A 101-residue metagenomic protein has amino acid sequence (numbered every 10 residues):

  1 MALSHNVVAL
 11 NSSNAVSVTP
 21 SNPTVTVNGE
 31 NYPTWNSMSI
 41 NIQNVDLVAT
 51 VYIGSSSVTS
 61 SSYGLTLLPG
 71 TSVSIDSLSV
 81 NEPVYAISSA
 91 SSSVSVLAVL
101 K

Functional and structural regions predicted by a protein language model:
M1-V18, L97-K101: Short, intrinsically disordered N-terminal pre-domain segments
A9-W35: Surface-exposed ligand/attachment interfaces on beta-rich extracellular proteins
A15, S37-S39, G70-S74: Intrinsic-disorder/low-complexity, polar/charged segments enriched in Ser/Thr/Lys/Arg/Asp/Glu/Gln
N31, L68-N81: Beta-sandwich interaction modules
M38-L47, A86-S88: Asparagine-centered strand-capping/turn motif at beta-strand->loop junctions
Q43-G64, V96-L97: Short, surface-exposed beta-strand/strand-loop-strand elements in extracellular ectodomains
P83-K101: Terminal connector regions
